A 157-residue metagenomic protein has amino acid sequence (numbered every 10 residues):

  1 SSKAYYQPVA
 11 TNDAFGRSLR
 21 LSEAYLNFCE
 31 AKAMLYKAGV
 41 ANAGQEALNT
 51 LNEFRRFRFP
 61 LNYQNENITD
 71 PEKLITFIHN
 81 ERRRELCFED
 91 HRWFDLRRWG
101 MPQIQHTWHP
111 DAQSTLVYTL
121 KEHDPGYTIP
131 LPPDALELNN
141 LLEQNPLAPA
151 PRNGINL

Functional and structural regions predicted by a protein language model:
S1-L157: Acidic/polar-rich alpha-helix caps and helix-coil junctions
